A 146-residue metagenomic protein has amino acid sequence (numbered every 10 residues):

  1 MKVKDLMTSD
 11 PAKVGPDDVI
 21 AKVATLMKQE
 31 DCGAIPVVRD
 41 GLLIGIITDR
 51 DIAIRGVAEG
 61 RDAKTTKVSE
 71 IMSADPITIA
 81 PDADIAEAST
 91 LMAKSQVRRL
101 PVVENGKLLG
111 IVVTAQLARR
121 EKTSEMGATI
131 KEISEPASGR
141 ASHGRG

Functional and structural regions predicted by a protein language model:
M1-D10, T48-T78, D84-A93, V113-G146: Tandem CBS (Bateman) regulatory domains
V3, V14, V19, V23 (+6 more regions): Extended aliphatic helical segments
T8, A12-I35, L42-L43, I47-I54 (+1 more regions): N-terminal first-folded block
K13-D31, I79-Q96, V103: The conserved cystathionine-beta-synthase
M27-E30, I35-R50, M92, L100-A115: A glycine-centered beta-loop-beta connector
